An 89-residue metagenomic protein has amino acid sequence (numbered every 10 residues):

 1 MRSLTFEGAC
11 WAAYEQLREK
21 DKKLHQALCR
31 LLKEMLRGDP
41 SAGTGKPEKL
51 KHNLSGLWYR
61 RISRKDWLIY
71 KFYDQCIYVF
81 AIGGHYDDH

Functional and structural regions predicted by a protein language model:
M1-S3, Y14-H25, T44, Y59-W67 (+1 more regions): Enriched for short, Lys/Arg-rich terminal
A13, L17, L31-E34, N53: Residues that form generic nucleotide/phosphate-binding pockets
H25-R37: PIN-domain endoribonuclease scaffold, especially VapC-family toxins
E34-R61: A short, surface-exposed loop/turn module that caps and links secondary-structure elements
